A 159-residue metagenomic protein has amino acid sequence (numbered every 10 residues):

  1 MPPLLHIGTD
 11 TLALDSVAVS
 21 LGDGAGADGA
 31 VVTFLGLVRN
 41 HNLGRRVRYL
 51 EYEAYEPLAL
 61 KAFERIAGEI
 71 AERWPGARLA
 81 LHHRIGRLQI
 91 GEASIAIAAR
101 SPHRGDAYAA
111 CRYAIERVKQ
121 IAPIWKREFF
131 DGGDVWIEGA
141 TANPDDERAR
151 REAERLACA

Functional and structural regions predicted by a protein language model:
M1-A93, R100-P102, D106-R112, E116-A159: N-terminal, polar/charged subdomain of small-to-medium soluble alpha/beta proteins
